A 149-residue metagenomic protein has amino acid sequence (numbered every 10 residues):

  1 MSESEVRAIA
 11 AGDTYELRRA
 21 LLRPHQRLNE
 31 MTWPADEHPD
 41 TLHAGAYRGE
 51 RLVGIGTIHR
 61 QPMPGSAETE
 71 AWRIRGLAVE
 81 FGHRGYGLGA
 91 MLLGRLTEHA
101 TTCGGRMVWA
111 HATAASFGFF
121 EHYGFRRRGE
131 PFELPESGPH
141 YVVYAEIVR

Functional and structural regions predicted by a protein language model:
E3-Y15: A short beta-loop-alpha structural element at the N-terminal edge of CoA-dependent acyl/N-acetyltransferase catalytic
R18, F120, F125: Conserved active-site tyrosine of GNAT-family acetyltransferases
N29-E30, T41-G45, I55, G76 (+2 more regions): Short hydrophobic/aromatic beta-strand element in the GNAT-like acyltransferase core that lines or flanks the acyl-donor
G45, R51-P62, R73-A78: Conserved beta-strand in the GNAT
Q61-I74, R84, S137: A conserved beta-turn-beta hairpin within the catalytic core of GNAT-like acetyltransferases that forms part
V79, G85-E98: Conserved acetyl-CoA-binding loop-helix of GNAT-fold acetyltransferases
L93, A100-T113: Conserved GNAT acetyl-CoA-binding A-motif
W109-H111, R126-A145: Conserved catalytic-core motifs of GNAT/GCN5-like acyltransferases
